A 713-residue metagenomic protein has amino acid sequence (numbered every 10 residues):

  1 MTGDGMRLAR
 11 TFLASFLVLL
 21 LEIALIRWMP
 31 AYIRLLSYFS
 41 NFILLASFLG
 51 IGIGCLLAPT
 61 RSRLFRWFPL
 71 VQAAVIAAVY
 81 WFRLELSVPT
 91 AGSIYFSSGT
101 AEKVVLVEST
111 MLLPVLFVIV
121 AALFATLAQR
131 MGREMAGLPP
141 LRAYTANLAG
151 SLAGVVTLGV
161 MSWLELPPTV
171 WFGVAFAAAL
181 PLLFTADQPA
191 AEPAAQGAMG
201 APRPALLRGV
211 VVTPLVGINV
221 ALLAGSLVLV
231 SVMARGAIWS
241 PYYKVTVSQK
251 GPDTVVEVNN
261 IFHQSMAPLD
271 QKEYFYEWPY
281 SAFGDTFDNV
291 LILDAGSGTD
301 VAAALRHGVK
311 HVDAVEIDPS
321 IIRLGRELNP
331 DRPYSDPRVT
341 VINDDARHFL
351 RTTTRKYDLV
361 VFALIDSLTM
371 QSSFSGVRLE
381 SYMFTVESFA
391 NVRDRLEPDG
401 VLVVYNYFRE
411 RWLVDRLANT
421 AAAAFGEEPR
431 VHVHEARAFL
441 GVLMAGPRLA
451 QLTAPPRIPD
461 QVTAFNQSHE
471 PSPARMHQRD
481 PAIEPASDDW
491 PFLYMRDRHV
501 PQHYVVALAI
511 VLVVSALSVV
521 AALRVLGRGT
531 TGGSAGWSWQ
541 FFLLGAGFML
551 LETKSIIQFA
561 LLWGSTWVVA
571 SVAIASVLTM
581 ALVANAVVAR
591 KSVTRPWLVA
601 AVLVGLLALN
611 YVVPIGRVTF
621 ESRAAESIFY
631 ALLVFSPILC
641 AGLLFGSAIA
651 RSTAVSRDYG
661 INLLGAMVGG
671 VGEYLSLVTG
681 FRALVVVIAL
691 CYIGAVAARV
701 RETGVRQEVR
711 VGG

Functional and structural regions predicted by a protein language model:
M1-G713: Alpha-helical transmembrane segments of multi-pass membrane proteins
